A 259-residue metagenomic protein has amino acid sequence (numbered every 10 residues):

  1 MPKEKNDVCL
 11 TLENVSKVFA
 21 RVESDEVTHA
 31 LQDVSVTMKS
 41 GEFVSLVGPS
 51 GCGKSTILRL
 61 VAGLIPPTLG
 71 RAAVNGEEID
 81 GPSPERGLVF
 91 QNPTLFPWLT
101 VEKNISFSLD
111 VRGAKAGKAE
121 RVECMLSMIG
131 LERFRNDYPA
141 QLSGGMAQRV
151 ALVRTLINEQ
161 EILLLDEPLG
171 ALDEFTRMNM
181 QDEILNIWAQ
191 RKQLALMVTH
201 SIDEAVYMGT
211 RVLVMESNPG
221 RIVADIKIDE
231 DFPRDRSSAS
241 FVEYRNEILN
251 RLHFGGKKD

Functional and structural regions predicted by a protein language model:
V47-P49: The feature captures the beta-strand-to-loop junction immediately N-terminal to the Walker
A62: Helix-to-loop junction immediately C-terminal to a conserved catalytic motif
G70-P82: Conserved ABC transporter NBD signature motif
E102-D110, A119, K227: Short helical segment in ABC ATPase nucleotide-binding domains corresponding to the A-loop/adjacent helical element
G113-F134, N186: Conserved ABC ATPase "signature" region
Y138-L142, M146: Conserved ABC ATPase signature
I157-E161: A short, proline-enriched helix->beta-strand linker immediately N-terminal to the Walker B motif in ABC-type P-loop
